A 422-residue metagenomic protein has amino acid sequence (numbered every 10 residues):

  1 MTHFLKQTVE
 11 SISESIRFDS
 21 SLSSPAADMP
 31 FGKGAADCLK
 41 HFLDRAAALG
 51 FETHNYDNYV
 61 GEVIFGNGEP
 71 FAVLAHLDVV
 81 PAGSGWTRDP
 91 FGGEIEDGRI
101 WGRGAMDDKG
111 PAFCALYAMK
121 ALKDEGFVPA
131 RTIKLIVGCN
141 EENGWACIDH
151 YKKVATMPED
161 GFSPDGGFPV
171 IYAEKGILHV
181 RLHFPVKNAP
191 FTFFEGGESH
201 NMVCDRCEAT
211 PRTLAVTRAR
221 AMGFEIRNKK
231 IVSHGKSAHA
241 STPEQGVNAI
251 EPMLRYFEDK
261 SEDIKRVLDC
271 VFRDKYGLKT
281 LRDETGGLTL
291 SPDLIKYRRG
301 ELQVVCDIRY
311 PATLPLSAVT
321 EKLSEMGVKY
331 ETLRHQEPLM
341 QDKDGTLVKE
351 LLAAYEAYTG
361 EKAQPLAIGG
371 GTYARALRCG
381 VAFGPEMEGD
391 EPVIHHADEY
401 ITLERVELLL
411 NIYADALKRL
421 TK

Functional and structural regions predicted by a protein language model:
M1-R103, D124-P129: Acidic/His- and Gly-rich active-site-bordering loop/insert found across diverse amide/peptide-bond hydrolases
H3, K33, D37, G110-F113 (+14 more regions): Conserved active-site and cofactor/substrate-binding residues in soluble primary-metabolism enzymes
L43, H54, P243-R299, V305 (+3 more regions): An extended, acidic, His-containing surface patch that forms the Zn2+-binding/catalytic region of metallohydrolases
P70-V137, N143, A155-T156, H396-A397 (+1 more regions): Active-site metal-coordination/substrate-binding segment of hydrolases, especially metallo-dependent peptidases
V80-E96, I177-L178, H183-F184, E225-S233 (+1 more regions): Acidic-glycine-rich active-site phosphate/pyrophosphate-binding loop
E142, I148-T313: Midchain, well-structured core segments that form catalytic/ion-binding scaffolds
